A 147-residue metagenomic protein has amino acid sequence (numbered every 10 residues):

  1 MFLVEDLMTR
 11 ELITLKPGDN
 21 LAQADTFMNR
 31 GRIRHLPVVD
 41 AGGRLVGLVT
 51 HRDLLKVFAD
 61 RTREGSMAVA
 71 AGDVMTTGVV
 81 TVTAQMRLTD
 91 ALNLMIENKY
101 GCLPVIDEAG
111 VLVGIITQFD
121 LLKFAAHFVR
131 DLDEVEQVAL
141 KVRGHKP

Functional and structural regions predicted by a protein language model:
M1-E11, T50-T81, R87-I96, T117-P147: Tandem CBS (Bateman) regulatory domains
I13, R44, T77-V80, V111: Generic anion/oxyanion-binding catalytic loop in active/binding sites
L15-R32, V39, V82-K99, I106 (+1 more regions): The conserved cystathionine-beta-synthase
M28-G31, L36-R52, M95, L103-F119: A glycine-centered beta-loop-beta connector
G101-C102, G144: Glycine-centered flexibility motif
